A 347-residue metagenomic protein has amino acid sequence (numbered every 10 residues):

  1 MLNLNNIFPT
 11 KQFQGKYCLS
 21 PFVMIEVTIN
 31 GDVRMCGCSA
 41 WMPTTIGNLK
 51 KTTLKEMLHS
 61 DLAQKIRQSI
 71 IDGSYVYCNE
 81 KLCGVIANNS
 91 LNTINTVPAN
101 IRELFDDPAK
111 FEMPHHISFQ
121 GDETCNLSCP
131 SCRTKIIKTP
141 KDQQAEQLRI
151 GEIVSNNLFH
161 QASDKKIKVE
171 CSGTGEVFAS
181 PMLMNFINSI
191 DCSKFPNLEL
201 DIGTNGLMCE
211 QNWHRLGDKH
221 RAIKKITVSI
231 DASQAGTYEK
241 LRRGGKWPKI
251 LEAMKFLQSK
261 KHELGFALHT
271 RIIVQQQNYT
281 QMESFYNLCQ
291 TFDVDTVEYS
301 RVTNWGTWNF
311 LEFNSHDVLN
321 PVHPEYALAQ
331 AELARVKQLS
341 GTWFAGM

Functional and structural regions predicted by a protein language model:
M1-T52, E56-M57, Q120, K141-L148 (+1 more regions): Radical SAM enzyme [4Fe-4S]-AdoMet core and its adjacent flexible, acidic and glycine-rich loops/tails across
K11, A40-V85: Membrane-interface junctions of multi-pass transporters
S20, R34-M35, V76-A87, T124-T134: Local cysteine-cluster metal-coordination motifs and their immediate loop/turn environment, predominantly Fe-S cluster
F22-G31, D106-K135, K166-S172: N-terminal pre-triad scaffold of radical SAM enzymes
A40-G47, I86-V97, T134-Q143: Iron-sulfur (Fe-S) cluster-binding segments and ferredoxin-like electron-carrier domains, especially [2Fe-2S]
V76, E112, D164, R221 (+1 more regions): Structured loop/turn residues at beta-strand edges in well-structured enzyme cores
N79-H116, Q147-L148: Fe-S ferredoxin-like electron-transfer domains and their immediately adjacent linker/connector regions across
T124-L127, T134-A235, E252: Conserved SAM/AdoMet-binding glycine-rich loop
